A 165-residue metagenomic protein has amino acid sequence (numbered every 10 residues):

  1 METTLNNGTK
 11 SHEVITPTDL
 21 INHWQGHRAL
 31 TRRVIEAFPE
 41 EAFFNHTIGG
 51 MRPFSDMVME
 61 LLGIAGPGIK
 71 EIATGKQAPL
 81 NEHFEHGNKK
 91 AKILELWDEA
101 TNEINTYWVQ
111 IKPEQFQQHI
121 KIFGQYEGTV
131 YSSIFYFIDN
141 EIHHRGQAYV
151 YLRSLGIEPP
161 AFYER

Functional and structural regions predicted by a protein language model:
E2-N7, I21-Q25, A29-I35, E40-H83 (+1 more regions): Short, contiguous alpha-helical
K10-T18: Short, low-complexity N-terminal intrinsically disordered segments enriched in polar/charged residues
T16, H23-H27, L96-E99: Soluble or luminal CAZymes and related metallo-dependent hydrolases
P17-N22, N105, V109-I111: Active-site-proximal helix-loop elements at catalytic-domain edges
K70-Y107: Helix-adjacent hinge/juxtasegments
T106-P113, H143, I157: Alpha-helix capping at helix-to-loop junctions
V109-G124: Acidic catalytic patch
